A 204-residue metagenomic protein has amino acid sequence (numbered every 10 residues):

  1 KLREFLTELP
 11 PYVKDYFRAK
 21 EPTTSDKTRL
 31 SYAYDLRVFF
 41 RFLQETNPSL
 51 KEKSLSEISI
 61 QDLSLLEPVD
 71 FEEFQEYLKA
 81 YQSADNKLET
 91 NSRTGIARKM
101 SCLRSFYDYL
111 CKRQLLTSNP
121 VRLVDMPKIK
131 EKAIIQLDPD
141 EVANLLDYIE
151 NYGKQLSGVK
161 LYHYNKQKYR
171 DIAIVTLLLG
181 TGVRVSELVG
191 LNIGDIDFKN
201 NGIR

Functional and structural regions predicted by a protein language model:
K1-R204: Conserved catalytic core of the tyrosine transesterase superfamily
